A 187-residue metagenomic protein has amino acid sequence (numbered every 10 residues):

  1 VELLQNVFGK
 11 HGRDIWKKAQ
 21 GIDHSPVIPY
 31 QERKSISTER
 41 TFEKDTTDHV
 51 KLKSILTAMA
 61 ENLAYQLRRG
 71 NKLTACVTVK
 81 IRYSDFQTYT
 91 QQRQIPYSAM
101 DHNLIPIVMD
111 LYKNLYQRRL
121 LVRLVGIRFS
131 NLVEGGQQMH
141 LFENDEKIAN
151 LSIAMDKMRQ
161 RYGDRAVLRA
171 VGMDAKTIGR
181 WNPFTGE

Functional and structural regions predicted by a protein language model:
V1-L121: DNA-contacting surface of Y-family translesion DNA polymerases
I95-E187: Acidic, metal-coordinating catalytic segment for phosphate/diphosphate chemistry, firing primarily on the Nudix
